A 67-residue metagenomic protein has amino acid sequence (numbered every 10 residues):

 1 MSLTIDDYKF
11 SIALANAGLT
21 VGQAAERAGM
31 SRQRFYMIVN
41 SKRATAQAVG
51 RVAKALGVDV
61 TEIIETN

Functional and structural regions predicted by a protein language model:
M1-Q23: A short, Lys/Arg-rich alpha-helix, primarily the initiator
A13, R27, I38, T66: Residues in the recognition helix of alpha-helical DNA-binding motifs
A15, E26, K54: Alpha-helical residues within the helix-turn-helix
G18-M37: Short alpha-helical DNA-recognition segment
S31-Q33, T45, D59: Short coil turns linking two alpha-helices in DNA-binding domains
Y36-M37, G50, I64: Key DNA-contacting residues within the recognition helix of helix-turn-helix
S41-K54: Short, basic-rich loop-to-helix N-cap that marks the start of a DNA-contacting helix
G57-N67: Short C-terminal boundary/hinge segments that cap the last helix of small helical domains
